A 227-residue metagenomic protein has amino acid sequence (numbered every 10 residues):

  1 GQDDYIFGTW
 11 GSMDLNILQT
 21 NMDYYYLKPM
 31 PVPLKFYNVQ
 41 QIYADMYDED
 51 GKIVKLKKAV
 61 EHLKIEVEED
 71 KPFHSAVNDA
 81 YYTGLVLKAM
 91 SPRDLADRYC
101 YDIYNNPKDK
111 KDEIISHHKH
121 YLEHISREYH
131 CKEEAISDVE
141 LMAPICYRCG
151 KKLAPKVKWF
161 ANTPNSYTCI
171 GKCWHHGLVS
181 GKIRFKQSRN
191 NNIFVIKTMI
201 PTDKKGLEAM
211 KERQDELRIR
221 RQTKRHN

Functional and structural regions predicted by a protein language model:
Q2-S126, N190-K197: Metal-dependent phosphoesterase core characteristic of DEDDh/y 3'-5' exonuclease domains
A89-N227: Acidic two-metal-ion nuclease catalytic site recognized across multiple nuclease folds, prominently DnaQ/RNase D-T
